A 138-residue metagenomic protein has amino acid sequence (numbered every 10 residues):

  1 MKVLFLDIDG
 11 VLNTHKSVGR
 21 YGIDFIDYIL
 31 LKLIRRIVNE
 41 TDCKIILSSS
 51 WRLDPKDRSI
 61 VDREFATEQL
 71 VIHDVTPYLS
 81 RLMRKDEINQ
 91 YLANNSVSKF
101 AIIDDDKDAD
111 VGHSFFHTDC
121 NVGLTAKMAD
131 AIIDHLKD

Functional and structural regions predicted by a protein language model:
M1-D138: Catalytic phosphate/metal-binding cores of nucleic-acid and nucleotide-processing enzymes, i.e., regions that mediate
